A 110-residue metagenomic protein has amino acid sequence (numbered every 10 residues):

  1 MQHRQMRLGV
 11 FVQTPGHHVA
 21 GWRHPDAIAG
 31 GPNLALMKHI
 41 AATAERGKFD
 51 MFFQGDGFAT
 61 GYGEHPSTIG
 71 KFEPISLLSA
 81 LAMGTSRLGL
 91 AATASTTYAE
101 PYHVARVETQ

Functional and structural regions predicted by a protein language model:
M1-S86: N-terminal beta1-alpha1-beta2 module of alpha/beta enzyme domains
I28-L36, Y98-Q110: Glycine-rich anion/phosphate-binding loops
A82-T85, A92, E108: Generic hydrophobic/packing signal
L90-Y98: Conserved strand-turn element in the central/C-terminal portion of the radical SAM core barrel that lines
